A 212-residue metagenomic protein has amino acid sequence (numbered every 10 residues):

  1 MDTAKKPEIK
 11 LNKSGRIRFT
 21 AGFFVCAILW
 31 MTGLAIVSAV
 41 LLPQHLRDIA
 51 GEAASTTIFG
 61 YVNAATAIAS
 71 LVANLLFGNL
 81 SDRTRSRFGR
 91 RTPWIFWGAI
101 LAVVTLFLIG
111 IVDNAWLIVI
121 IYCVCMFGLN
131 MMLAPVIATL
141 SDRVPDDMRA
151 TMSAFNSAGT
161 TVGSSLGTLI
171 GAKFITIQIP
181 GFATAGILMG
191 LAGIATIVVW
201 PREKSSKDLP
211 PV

Functional and structural regions predicted by a protein language model:
D2-A4, V198-V212: Flexible cytoplasmic inter-helical loops of multi-pass small-molecule transporters
K5-A67: Helix-loop boundary and gating motifs at the non-cytosolic
I28-T32, T105-I109, A115-M132: Hydrophobic core of transmembrane alpha-helices in multi-pass small-molecule transporters, especially MFS/SLC-type
L42, L46, M131-V144: Intracellular juxtamembrane helix-capping segments at the cytosolic ends of symmetry-related transmembrane helices
F59-S81: Central cavity-lining transmembrane alpha-helices of secondary-active solute carriers, predominantly the Major
T66-L71, A150-K173: Glycine-rich segments within core transmembrane alpha-helices of 12-TM secondary carriers
R91-L108: Structural signature of the two symmetry-related core transmembrane helices
W97, P180-V198: Symmetry-related core transmembrane helices of the 12-TM Major Facilitator Superfamily/SLC fold
